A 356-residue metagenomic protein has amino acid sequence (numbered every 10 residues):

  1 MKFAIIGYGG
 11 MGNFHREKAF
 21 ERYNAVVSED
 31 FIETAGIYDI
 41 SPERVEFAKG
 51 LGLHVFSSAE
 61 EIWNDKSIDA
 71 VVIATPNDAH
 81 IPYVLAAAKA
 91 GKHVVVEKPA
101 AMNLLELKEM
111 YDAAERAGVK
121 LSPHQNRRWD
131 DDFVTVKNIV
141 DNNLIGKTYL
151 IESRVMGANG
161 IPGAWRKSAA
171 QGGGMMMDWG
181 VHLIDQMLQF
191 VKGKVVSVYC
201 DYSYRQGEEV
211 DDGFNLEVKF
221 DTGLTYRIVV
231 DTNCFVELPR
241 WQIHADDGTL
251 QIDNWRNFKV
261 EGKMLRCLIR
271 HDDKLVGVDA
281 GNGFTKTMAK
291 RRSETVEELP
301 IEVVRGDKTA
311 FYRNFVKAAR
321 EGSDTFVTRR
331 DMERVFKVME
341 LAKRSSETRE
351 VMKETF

Functional and structural regions predicted by a protein language model:
M1, V119, G146-L150, R344-F356: C-terminal capping/lid region of NAD(P)-dependent oxidoreductase domains
M1-L51: N-terminal Rossmann-like dinucleotide-binding module
M11, R127-G207, R349: Predominantly a Rossmann-like dinucleotide-binding segment in NAD(P)-dependent oxidoreductases
H15, L53-A113: Beta-loop-alpha module in the N-terminal Rossmann-like domain of NAD(P)-dependent dehydrogenases, especially those
S57, I73, V96-E97, L121-P123 (+2 more regions): Hydrophobic residues in well-ordered beta-strands that form the structural core
E109-N126, G146-S153: Rossmann-fold dehydrogenase core element
D185-L268, T309-D324, E340-A342: Contiguous beta-strand/loop segments that form the cofactor/metal-binding neighborhood of enzyme cores
D247-R330, M352: C-terminal glycine/acidic-rich active-site capping loop/insertion
